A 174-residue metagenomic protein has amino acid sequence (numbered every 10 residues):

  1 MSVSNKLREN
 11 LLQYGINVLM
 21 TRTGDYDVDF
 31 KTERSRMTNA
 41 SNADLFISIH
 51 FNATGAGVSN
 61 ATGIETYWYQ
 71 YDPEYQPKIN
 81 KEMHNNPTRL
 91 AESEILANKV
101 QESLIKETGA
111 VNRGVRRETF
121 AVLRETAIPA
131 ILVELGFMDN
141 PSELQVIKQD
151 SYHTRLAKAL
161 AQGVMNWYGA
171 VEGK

Functional and structural regions predicted by a protein language model:
M1-K174: Active-site-proximal helix/loop segments of hydrolytic enzymes
